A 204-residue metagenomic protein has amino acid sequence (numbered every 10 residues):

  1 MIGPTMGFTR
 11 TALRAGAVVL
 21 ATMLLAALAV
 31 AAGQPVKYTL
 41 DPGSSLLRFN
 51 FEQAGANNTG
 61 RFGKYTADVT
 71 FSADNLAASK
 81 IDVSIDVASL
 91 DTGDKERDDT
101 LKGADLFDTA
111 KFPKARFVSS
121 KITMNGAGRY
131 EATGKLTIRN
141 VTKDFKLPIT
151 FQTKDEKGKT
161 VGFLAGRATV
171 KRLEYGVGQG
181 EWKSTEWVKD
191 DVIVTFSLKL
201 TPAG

Functional and structural regions predicted by a protein language model:
M1-A12: N-terminal secretory signal peptides that target proteins for export/translocation
A15-A27: Bacterial N-terminal signal peptides
V30-G204: Low-complexity, acidic/polar, glycine-enriched regions of mature
